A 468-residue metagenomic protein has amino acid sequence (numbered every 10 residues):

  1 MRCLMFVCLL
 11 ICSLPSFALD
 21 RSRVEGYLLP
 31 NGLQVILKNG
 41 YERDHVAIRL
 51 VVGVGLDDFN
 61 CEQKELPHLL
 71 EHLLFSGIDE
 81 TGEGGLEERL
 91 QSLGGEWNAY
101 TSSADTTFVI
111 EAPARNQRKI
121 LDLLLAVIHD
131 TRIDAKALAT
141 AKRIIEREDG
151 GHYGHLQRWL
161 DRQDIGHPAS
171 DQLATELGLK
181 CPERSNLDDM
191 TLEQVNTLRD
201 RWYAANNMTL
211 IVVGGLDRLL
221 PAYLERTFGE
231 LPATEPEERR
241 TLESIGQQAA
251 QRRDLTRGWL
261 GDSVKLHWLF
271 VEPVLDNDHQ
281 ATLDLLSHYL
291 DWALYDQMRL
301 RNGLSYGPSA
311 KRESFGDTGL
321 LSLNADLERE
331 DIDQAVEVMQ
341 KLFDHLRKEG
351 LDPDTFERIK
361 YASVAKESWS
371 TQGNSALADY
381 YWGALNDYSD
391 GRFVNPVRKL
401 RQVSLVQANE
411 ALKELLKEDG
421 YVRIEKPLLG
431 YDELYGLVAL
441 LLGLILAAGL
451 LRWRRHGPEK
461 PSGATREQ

Functional and structural regions predicted by a protein language model:
S13-S16: N-terminal signal peptide c-region/cleavage motif recognized by signal peptidases
L19-V24, L29-P30, R43-R49, G53 (+11 more regions): Extracytoplasmic
D20-E25, Q163-M208, A384-L412: Histidine-acidic residue clusters that define the catalytic metal-binding segment of zinc metallopeptidase domains
R49-I110, L177, W292-L304, A464-E467: M16/MPP (pitrilysin/insulinase) zinc-metallopeptidase core fold and M16-derived inactive scaffolds
D79, L86-L198, G246, T355-A378: Acidic/histidine-enriched segments that form metal/cofactor-coordinating and catalytic pocket/exosite environments
A204, T209-V264, F270-V274, L446-L451 (+1 more regions): An aromatic/glycine/proline-enriched structural segment found at the starts of mature extracellular/organellar domains
T209-G214, K348-G350, D354-Q468: C-terminal regions of mature proteins
H267-L269, S287-L327: A structural supersecondary motif
